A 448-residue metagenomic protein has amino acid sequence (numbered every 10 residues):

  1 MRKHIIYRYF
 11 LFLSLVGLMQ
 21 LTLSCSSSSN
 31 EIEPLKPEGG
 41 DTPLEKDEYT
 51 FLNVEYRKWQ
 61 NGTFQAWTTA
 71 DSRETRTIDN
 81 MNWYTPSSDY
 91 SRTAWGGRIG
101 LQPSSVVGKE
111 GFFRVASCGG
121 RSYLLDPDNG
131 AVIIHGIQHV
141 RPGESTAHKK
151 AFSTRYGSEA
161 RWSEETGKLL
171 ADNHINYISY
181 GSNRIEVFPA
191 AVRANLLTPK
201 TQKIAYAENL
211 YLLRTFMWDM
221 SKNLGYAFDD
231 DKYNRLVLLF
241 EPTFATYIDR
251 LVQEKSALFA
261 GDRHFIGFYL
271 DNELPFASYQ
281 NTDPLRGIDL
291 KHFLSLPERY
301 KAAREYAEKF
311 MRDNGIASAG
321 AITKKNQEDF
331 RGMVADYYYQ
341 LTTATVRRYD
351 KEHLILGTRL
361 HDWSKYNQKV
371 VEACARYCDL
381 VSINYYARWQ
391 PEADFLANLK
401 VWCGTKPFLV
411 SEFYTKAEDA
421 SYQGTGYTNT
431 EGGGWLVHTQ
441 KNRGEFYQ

Functional and structural regions predicted by a protein language model:
R2-L11: Bacterial N-terminal signal peptides that target proteins for export
F10-T22: Bacterial N-terminal signal peptides
Q20-P43: Bacterial Sec-dependent N-terminal signal peptides
E48-P199, T215-R263, G320, K325-E328 (+2 more regions): Active-site-adjacent substrate/metal-binding segments within catalytic domains of carbohydrate-active enzymes
G120-R121, G130, A171-Y180, K200-A207 (+4 more regions): Loop/turn elements at helix/coil->beta-strand transitions in domains of secreted/extracellular proteins
P127, D230-L239, G261-E352, G357-K369: Polysaccharide-binding and catalytic clefts of secreted carbohydrate-active enzymes
S179, F265-G267, D271-E273, S411-F413 (+2 more regions): Substrate-binding cleft of secreted/luminal carbohydrate-active enzymes
G320, D329-A344, R348-N429: Glycoside hydrolase catalytic-domain groove-lining segments
